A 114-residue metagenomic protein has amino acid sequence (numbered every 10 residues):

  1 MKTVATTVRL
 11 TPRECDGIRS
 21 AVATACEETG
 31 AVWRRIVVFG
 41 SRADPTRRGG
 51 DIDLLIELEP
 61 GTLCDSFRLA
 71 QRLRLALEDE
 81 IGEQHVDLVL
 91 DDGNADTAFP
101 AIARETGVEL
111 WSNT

Functional and structural regions predicted by a protein language model:
M1-V37, A43-G49, L58-T114: Catalytic core of pol beta-like nucleotidyltransferases
D53-L55: Short, well-ordered beta-strand segments
